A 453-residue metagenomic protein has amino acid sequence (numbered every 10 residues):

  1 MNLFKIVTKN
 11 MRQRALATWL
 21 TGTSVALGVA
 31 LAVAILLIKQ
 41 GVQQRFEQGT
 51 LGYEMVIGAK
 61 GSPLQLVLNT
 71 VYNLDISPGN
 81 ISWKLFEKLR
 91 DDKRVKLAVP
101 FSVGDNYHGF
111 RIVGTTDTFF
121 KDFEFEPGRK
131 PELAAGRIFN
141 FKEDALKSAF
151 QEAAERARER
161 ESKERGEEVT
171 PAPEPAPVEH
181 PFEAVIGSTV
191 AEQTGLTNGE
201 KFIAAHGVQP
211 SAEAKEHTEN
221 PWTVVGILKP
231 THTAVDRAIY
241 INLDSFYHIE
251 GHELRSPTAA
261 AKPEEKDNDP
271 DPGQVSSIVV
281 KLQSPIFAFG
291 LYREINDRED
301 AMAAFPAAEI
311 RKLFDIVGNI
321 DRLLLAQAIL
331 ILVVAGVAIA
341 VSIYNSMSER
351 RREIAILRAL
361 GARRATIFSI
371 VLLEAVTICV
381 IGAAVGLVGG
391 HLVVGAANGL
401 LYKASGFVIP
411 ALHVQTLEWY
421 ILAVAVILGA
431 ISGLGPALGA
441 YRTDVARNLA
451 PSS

Functional and structural regions predicted by a protein language model:
M11, R358-A365, T443, S452-S453: Short helix-to-coil transition segments within interhelical loops that connect adjacent transmembrane helices
A17-G41: Short, strongly hydrophobic transmembrane alpha-helices
T23, D321-S342: Internal alpha-helical transmembrane segments of multipass membrane proteins, especially hydrophobic lipid-embedded
L36-P131, R137-I138, K142, A154-H180 (+2 more regions): Hydrophobic, regular-secondary-structure patches
D92, A212-D321: Mechanotransmission and gating elements of multispan inner-membrane complexes involved in transport and envelope
N106-T116, E126-P257: Hydrophobic secondary-structure segments that place a key small or acidic residue at a functional site
I331-V334, Y344, R351-N398, I427-L428 (+2 more regions): Transmembrane alpha-helical interface segments in multi-pass membrane proteins
A384-V424, L434-R447: Short helix-loop junctions at transmembrane helix boundaries
